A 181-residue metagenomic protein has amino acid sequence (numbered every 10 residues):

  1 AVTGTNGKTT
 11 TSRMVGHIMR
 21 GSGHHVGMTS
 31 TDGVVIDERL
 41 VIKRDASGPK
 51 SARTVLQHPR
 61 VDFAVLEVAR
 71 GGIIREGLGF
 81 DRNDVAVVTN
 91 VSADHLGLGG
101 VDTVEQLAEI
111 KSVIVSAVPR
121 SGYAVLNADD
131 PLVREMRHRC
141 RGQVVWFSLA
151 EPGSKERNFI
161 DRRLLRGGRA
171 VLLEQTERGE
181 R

Functional and structural regions predicted by a protein language model:
A1-L40: Walker A (P-loop) phosphate-binding motif
T5-R13, A64-I73, G153, D161-V171 (+1 more regions): Short, mixed-charge, low-aromatic patches
V26-M28, A86, V144-W146, L164 (+1 more regions): Conserved beta-strand scaffold positions in the cores of enzyme catalytic domains, especially in NTP/NDP-utilizing
D32-I36, A170-R181: Short polybasic amphipathic segments
L40-F159: Flexible active-site lid/hinge loop adjacent to a nucleotide/diphosphate and Mg2+-phosphate binding pocket
